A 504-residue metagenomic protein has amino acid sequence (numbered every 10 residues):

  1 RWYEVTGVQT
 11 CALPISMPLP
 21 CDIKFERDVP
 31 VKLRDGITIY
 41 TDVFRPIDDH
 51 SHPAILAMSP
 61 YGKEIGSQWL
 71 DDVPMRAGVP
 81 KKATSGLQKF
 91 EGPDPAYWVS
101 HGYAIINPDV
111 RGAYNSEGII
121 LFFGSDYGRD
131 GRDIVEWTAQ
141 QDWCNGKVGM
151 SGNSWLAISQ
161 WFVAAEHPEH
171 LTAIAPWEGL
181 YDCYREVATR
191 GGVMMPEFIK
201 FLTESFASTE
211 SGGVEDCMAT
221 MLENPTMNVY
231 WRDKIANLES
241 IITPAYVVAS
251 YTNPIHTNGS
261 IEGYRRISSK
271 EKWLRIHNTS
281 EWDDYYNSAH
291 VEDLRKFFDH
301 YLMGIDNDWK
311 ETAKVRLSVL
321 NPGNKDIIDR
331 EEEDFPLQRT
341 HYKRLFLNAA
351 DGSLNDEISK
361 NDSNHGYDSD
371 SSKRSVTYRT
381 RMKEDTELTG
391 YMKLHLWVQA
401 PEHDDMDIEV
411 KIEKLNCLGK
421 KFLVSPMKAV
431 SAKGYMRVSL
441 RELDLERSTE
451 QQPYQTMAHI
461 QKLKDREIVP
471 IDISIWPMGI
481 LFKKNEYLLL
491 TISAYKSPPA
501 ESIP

Functional and structural regions predicted by a protein language model:
R1-C11: Single conserved hydrophobic/aromatic residue that forms the stacking wall/gate of nucleotide- or nucleobase-binding
A12-K310, K314: Active-site-proximal cap/loop segments of hydrolase catalytic domains
M17-P18, D28-V29, P93-D94, D233-N237 (+7 more regions): Generic recognition of flexible, low-complexity loop/linker segments
D22-K24, R34, S240, Q338 (+3 more regions): Short, surface-exposed loop/turn motifs at beta-strand boundaries within globular domains
L33, R45, V319-N321, I412-N416 (+1 more regions): Residue-level signal for short segments within beta-strands and strand-turn junctions of well-structured beta-sheet
N145, A173, L274, M303-S318 (+5 more regions): Acidic/polar loop patches that form or flank catalytic/metal-binding clefts of enzymes that bind anionic ligands
D293-K310, V319-R374: Catalytic cores of secreted or luminal carbohydrate-active enzymes
L347-P504: Intrinsically disordered, low-complexity Ser/Thr/Gly-rich stretches
